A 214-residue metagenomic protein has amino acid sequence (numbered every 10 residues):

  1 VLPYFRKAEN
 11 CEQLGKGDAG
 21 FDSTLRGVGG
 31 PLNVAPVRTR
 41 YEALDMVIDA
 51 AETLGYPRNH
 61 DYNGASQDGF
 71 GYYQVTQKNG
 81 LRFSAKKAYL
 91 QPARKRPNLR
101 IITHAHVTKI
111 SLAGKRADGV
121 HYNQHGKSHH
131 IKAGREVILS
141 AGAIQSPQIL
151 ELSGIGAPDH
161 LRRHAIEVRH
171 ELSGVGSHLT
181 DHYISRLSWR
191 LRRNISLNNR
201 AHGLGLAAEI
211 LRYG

Functional and structural regions predicted by a protein language model:
V1-L81, H160-G176: Rossmann-like flavin
K7-C11, T53-Y56, H106, A113-R116 (+1 more regions): Glycine-rich, acidic and aromatic/proline-enriched surface loops and short helix-turn segments that act as binding
V34, P147, A157-G214: Mid-to-C-terminal "cap/lid" subdomains and adjacent gly/pro-rich loops that border and regulate access to redox
A88, A105, R135-E136: Structural detector for helix-capping/boundary residues
L99-R100: Short, conserved active-site loop motifs that form the nucleotide-linked donor/cofactor pocket
T103, Q124, A141-G142, S153: Glycine-rich, N-terminal phosphate-binding loop of Rossmann-like dinucleotide-binding domains
T103-G119, N123-H125, S177: A conserved short coil-to-beta-strand element within the FAD-binding core of flavoproteins
G126-I144: Core beta-strand elements of the Rossmann-like FAD/NAD(P) dinucleotide-binding domain in flavoenzyme oxidoreductases
